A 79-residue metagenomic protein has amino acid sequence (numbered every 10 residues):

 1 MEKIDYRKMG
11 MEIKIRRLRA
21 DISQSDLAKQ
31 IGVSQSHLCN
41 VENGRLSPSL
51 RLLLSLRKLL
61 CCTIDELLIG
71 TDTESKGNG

Functional and structural regions predicted by a protein language model:
M1-R19: A short, Lys/Arg-rich alpha-helix, primarily the initiator
K3, K58, L68-G79: Short, charged recognition helix plus adjacent turn of helix-turn-helix-like nucleic-acid-binding domains
L18, G32, N43-R45, D72: Residue-level detection of the helix-turn-helix DNA-binding "recognition helix"
D21-N40: Short alpha-helical DNA-recognition segment
R51-E66: DNA major-groove recognition helix of helix-turn-helix/homeodomain DNA-binding modules
